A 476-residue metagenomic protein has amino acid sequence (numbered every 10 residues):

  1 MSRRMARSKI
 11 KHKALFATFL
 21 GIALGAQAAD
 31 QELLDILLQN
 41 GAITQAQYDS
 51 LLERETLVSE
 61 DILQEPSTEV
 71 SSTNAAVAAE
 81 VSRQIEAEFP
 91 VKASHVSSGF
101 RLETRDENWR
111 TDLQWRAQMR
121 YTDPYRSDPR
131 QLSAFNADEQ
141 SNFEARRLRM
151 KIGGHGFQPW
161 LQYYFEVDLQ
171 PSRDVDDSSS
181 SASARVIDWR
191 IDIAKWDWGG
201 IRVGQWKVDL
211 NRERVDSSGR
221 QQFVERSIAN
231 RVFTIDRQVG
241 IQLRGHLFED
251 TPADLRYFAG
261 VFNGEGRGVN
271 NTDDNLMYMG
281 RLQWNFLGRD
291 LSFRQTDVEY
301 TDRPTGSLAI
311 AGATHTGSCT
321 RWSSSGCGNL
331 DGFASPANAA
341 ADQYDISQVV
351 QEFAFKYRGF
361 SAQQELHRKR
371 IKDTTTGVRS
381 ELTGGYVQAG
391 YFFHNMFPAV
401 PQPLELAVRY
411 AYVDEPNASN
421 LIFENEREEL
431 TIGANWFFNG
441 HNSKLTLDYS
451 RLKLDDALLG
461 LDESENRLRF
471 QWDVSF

Functional and structural regions predicted by a protein language model:
S2-Q27: Gram-negative bacterial Sec-dependent N-terminal signal peptides
A26-Q118, Y125-L132, P252-D254, S292 (+1 more regions): N-terminal periplasmic/intermembrane-space "pro-region" immediately following the signal or transit peptide
D30, T234-R237, N275, I346 (+1 more regions): A structural signal for well-ordered alpha-helical scaffolds and beta->alpha junctions
Q45-Y48, W160-L161, I193, L468: Generic alpha-helical hydrophobic packing signal
E55-T56, R173, N211, K372: Short secondary-structure boundary/hinge segments and terminal tails
S98-R267, N271-D290, T296, Y300-T301 (+5 more regions): Outer membrane beta-barrel
R126, D192, R214, T301-F476: Outer-membrane beta-barrel pore domains
Q242, F293, Y344-Q348: A Trp-anchored, charged/polar loop motif used as the substrate-binding/catalytic surface of acyl/ester-handling
